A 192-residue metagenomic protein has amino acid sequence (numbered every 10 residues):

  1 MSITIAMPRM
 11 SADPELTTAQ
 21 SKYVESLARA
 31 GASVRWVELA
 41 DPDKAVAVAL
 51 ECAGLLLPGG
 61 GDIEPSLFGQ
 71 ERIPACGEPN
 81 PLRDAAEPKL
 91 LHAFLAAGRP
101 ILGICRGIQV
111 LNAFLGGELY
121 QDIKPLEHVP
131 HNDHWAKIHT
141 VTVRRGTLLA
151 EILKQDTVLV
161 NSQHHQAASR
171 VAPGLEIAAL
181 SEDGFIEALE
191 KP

Functional and structural regions predicted by a protein language model:
M1-I104, A113-F114, Y120, K124-L159 (+3 more regions): N-terminal beta1-alpha1 cap of cysteine-dependent amidohydrolase-like domains
G107: Active-site helix of classical SDR
